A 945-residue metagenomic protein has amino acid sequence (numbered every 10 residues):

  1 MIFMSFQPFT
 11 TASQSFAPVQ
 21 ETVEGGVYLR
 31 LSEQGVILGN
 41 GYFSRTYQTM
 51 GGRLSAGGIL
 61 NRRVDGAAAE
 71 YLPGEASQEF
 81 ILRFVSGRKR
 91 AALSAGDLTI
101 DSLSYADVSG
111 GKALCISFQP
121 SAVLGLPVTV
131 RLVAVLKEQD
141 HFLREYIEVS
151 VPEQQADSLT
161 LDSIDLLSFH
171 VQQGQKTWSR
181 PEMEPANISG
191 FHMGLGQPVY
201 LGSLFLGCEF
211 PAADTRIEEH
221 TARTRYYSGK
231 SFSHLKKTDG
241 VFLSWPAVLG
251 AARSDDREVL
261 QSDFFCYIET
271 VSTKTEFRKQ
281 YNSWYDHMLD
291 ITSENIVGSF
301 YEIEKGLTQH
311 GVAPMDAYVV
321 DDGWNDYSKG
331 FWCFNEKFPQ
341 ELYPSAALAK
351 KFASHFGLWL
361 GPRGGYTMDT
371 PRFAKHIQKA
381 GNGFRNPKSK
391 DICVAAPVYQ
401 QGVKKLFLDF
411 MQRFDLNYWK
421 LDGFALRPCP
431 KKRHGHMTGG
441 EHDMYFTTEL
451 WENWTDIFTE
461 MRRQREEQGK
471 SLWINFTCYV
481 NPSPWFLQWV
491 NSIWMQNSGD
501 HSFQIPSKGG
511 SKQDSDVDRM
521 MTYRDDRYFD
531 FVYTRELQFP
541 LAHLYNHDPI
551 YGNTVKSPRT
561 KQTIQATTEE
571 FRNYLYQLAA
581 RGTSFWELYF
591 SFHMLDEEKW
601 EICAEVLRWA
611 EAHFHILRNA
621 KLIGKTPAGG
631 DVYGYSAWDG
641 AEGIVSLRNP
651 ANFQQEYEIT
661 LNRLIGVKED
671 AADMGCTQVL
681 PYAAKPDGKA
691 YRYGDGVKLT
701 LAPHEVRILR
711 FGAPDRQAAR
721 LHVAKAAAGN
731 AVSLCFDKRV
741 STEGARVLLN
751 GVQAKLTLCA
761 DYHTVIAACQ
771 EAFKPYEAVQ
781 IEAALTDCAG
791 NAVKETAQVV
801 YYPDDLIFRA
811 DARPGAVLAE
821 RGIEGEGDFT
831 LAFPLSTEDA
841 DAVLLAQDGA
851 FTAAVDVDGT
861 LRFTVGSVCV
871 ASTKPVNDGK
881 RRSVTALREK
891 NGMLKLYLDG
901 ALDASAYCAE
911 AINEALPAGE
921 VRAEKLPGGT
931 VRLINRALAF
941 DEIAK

Functional and structural regions predicted by a protein language model:
S5-E21, V27-L29, E33-L38, F43 (+3 more regions): Polysaccharide-binding surfaces and accessory modules of carbohydrate-active proteins
N40-G41, T238-G240, N453-P686, G696-I708: Active-site-proximal substrate-binding groove within the catalytic cores of carbohydrate-active enzymes
P314-Y551: Aromatic- and carboxylate-enriched substrate-binding clefts and catalytic-loop regions of carbohydrate-active enzymes
A719-P803: Non-catalytic beta-sheet/beta-sandwich ligand-binding modules that flank or precede catalytic cores
D805-V865, M893, L933-A944: Extracellular glycan-recognition modules
L806, D903-G929: Flexible glycan-contacting loops in extracellular carbohydrate-active proteins
R862-S883: Short, aromatic/His-centered strand-loop micro-motif at the edge of beta-sheets
K880-L894: Localized edge beta-strand/strand-to-loop motifs within extracellular or lumenal beta-rich domains
